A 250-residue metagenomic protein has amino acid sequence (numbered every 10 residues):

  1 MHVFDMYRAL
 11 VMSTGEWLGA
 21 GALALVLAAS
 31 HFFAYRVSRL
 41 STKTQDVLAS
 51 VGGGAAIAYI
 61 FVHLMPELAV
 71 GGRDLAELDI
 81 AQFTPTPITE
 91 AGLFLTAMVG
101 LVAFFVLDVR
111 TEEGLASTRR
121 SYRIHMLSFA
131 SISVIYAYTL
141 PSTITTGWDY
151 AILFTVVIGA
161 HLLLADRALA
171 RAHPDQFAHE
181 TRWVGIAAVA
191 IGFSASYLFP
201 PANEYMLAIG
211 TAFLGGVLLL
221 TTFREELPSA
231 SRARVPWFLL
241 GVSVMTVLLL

Functional and structural regions predicted by a protein language model:
M1-L250: Intrinsically disordered, metal-sensing/regulatory segments
